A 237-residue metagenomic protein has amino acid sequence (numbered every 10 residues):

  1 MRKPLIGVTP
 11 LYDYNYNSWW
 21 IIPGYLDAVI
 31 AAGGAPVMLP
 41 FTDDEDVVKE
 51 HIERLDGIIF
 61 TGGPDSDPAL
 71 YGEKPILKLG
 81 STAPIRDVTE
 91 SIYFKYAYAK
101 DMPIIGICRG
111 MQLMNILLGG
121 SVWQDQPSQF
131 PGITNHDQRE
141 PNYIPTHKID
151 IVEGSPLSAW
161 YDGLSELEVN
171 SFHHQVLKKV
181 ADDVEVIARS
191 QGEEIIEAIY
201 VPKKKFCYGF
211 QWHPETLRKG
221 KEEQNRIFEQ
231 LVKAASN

Functional and structural regions predicted by a protein language model:
M1-I107, I116-L117, W123, P127-Y161 (+5 more regions): N-terminal beta1-alpha1 cap of cysteine-dependent amidohydrolase-like domains
M111-L113: Hydrophobic, aromatic-enriched interface-forming segments
